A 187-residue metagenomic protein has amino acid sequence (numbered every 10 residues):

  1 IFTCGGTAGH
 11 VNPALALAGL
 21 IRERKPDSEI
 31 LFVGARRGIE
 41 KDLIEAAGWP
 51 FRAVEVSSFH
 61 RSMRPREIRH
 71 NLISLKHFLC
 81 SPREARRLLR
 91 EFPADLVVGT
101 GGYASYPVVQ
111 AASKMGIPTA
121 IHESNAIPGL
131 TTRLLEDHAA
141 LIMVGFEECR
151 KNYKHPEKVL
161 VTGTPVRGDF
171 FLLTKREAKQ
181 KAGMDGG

Functional and structural regions predicted by a protein language model:
I1, M184-G187: Conserved donor-binding/catalytic core segment of Leloir-type glycosyltransferases
F2-T7, R24-C80, E157, T162-V166: Conserved nucleotide-sugar phosphate-binding/catalytic loop shared by glycosyltransferases and other
T7-A8, G102-A104, A126: Residue-level detector of alpha-helix initiation sites
H10-I21: Short amphipathic alpha-helix
K25, L88-D95, A182-D185: Glycine-rich phosphate-binding loop signature in dinucleotide/nucleotide-binding domains
I39, P50, S113-R176, M184: Active-site-proximal region of nucleotide-activated glycan assembly enzymes, centered on histidine/acidic-rich loops
N71-L88, L173-E177: Glycine-rich, highly charged phosphate/nucleotide-binding loops
R83-V97, A104-A120, R133-D137: Glycosyltransferases and closely related glycan-assembly transferases that use nucleotide-activated donors
